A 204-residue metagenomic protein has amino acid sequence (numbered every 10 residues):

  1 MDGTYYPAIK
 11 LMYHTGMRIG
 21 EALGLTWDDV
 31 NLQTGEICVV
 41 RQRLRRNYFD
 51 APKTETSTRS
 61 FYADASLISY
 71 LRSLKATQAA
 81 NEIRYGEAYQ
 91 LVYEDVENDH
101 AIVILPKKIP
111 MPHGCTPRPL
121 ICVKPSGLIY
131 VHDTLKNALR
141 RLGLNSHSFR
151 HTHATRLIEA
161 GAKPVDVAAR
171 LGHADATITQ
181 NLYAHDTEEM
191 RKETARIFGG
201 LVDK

Functional and structural regions predicted by a protein language model:
M1-L25, L32-Q33, S57, S66-S69 (+2 more regions): Basic, Lys/Arg- and aromatic-enriched nucleic-acid-binding interface segment
D2, F49-T58, C122-Y130, L142-S148 (+1 more regions): Short, contiguous acidic/charged loop-to-helix segments that flank catalytic cores in large enzymes
K10, H14-E21, T134, A138-R141 (+2 more regions): C-terminal catalytic core of tyrosine-transesterase DNA break-rejoin enzymes
D29-E36, G143, A162-L182: Short, polar N-cap/turn motifs at the start of nucleic acid-interacting alpha helices
T34, N47-Y48, P52-L67, S73-N81 (+5 more regions): C-terminal secondary-structure termini that scaffold catalytic or DNA-interacting sites
R43, L171-R196: Catalytic-site neighborhood detector that most strongly recognizes the C-terminal catalytic loop/helix of tyrosine
A63, C122, L139, A154-L157 (+3 more regions): Hydrophobic, well-ordered secondary-structure elements that form the walls of internal hydrophobic environments
V103-V123: Intrinsically disordered, low-complexity acidic Ser/Thr-rich regulatory segments
